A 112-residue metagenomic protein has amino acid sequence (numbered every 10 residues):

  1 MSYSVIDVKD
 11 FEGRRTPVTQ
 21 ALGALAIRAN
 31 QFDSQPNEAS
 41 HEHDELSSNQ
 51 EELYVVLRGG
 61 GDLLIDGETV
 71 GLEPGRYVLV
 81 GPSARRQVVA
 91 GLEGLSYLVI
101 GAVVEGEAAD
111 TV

Functional and structural regions predicted by a protein language model:
M1-R28, Q35-P36, E42, A108-V112: A short, N-terminal "cap"/entry segment at the start of jelly-roll beta-barrel domains of the cupin/DSBH fold
G23, L64-E68, G91: Short strand-coil-strand connectors
I27, F32, E68-V70: Well-ordered beta-strand scaffold positions
Q31-S34, L46-L63: Short, conserved beta-strand element in jelly-roll/cupin
L53, G60-D62, T69, R85 (+1 more regions): Structural motif
R58, D66, I100-A102: Cofactor-binding loop segments of dinucleotide-utilizing enzymes, especially the Rossmann-like FAD- and NAD(P)+-binding
G67-P82: Short acidic-glycine-tyrosine-enriched beta hairpin
P82-E107: Ligand-binding loop in jelly-roll beta-barrel domains
